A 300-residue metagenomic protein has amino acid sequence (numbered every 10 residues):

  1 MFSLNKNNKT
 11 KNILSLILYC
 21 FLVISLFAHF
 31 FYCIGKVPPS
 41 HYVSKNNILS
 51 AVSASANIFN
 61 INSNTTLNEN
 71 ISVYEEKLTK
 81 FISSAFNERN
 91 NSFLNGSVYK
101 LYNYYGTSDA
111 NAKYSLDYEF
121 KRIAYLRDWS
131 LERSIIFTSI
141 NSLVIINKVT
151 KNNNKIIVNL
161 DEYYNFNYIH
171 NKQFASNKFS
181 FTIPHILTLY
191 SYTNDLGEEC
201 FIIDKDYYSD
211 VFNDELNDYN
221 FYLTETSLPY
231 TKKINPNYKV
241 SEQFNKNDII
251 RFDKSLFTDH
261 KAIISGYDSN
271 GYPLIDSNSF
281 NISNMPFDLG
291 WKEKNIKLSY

Functional and structural regions predicted by a protein language model:
N5-L22: N-terminal Sec-pathway targeting helices
A28-N46: Sec-dependent signal peptide cleavage junction
I48-I140, I234-P236: Core segments of small alpha/beta cavity-forming domains
A124-S176: Surface-exposed, charged secondary-structure patches
I146-N159, T188-C200, G266-G271: A short, structured loop/turn motif at beta-sheet edges
H170-K239: Low-complexity, intrinsically disordered terminal/linker segments enriched in charged and Gly/Pro repeats
Q243-N245: Short, well-ordered loop/turn sites that connect or cap secondary structure elements
S265-Y300: Aromatic- and glycine-rich peptidoglycan recognition patches
